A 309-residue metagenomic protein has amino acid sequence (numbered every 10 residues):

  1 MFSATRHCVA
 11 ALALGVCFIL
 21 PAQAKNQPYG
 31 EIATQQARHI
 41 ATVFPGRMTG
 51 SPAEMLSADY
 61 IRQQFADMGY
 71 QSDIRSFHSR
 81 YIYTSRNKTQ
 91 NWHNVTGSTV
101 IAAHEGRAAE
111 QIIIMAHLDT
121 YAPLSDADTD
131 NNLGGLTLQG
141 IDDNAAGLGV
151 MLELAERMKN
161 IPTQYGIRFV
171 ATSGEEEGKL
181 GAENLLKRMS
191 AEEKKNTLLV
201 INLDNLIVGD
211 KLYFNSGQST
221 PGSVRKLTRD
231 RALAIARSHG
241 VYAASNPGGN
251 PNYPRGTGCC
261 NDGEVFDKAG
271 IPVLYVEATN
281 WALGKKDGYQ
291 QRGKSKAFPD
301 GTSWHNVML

Functional and structural regions predicted by a protein language model:
M1-V9: Bacterial N-terminal signal peptides that target proteins for export
V9-I19: Bacterial N-terminal signal peptides
K25-P28, A41-M55, R86-N91, L133-N144 (+4 more regions): Second-shell loop/turn segments in exported
I32-Q35, H39, P52-S72, A146-E153 (+7 more regions): Extracytoplasmic/secreted proteins, especially bacterial periplasmic and envelope-associated proteins
H39-T42, G46-E105: A non-catalytic alpha/beta surface segment that caps or lines the substrate-entry region of metallo-dependent hydrolase
G46-R47, Q71, H78-I82, R107-A108 (+6 more regions): Solvent-exposed loop/turn segments at secondary-structure junctions within structured extracellular/periplasmic domains
S76, G209-L309: Active-site-adjacent substrate-binding region of metalloamidase/peptidase-like peptide-processing proteins
T96, G135-V224: Acidic/histidine-rich catalytic neighborhood of metal-dependent amide-processing enzymes
